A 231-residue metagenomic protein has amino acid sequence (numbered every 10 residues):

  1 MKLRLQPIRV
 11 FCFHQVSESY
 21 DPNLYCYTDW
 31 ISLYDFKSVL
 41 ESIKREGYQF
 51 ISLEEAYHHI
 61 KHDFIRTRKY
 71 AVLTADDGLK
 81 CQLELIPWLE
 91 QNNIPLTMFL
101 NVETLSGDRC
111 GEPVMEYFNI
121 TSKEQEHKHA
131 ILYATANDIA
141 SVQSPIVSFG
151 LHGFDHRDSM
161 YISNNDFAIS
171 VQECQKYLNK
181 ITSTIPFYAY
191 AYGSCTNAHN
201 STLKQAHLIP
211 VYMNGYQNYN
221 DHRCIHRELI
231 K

Functional and structural regions predicted by a protein language model:
M1-L73, L79-K80, Y161-K231: C-terminal active-site subregion of NodB/CE4 polysaccharide deacetylases
F11-E18, L100-E103, L151-H156: Short loop/turn segments at strand-loop or loop-helix junctions that form parts of catalytic or ligand-binding pockets
T28-I31, S42-K44, Q49, L53-S141 (+1 more regions): Active-site beta->alpha N-cap acidic-glycine motif
N92-L96, P145-F149, K204-P210: Glycine-enriched alpha-helix->loop->beta-strand junction motifs that scaffold or abut catalytic
E103-Y117, H152-Y161, T202-M213: A short, terminal or domain-edge coil/loop segment
I131-S148, G153-I181: Alpha-helical scaffold elements lining the catalytic groove of polysaccharide deacetylases
